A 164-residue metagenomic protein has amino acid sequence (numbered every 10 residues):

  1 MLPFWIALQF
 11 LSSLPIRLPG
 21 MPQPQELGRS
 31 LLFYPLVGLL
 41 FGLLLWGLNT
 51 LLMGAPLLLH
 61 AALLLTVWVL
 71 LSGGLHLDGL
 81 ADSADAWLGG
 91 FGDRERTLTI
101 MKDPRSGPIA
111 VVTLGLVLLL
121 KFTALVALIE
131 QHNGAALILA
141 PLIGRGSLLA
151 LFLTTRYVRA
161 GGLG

Functional and structural regions predicted by a protein language model:
M1-G73, G89-R96, P104-L163: Hydrophobic alpha-helical transmembrane segments
G73-G79: Replace "His-x-His-based motif
M101: Divalent-cation-assisted or electrostatically stabilized phosphate/pyrophosphate-binding catalytic cores
